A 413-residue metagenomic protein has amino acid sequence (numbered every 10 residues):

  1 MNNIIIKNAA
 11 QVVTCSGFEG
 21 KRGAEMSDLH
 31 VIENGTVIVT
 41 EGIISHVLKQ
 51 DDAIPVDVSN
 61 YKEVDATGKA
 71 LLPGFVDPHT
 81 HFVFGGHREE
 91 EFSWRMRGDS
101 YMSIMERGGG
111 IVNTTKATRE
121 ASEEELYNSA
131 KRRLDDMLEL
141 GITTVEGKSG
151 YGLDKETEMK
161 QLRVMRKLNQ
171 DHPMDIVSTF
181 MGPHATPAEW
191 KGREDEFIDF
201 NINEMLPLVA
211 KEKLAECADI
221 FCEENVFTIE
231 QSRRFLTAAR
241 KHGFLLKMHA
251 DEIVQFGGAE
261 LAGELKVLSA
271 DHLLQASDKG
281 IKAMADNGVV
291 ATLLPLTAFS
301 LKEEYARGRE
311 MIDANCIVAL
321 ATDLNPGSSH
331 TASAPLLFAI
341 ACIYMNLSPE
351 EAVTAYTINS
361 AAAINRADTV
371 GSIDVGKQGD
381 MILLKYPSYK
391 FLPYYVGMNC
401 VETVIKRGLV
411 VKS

Functional and structural regions predicted by a protein language model:
M1-P55, F391: N-terminal metal-binding scaffold of metallo-dependent hydrolase/deaminase domains
I5, N60-D65, S178, V404: Conserved beta-strand scaffold positions in the cores of enzyme catalytic domains, especially in NTP/NDP-utilizing
A9, V37, G42, G68 (+14 more regions): Divalent metal-coordination and catalytic microenvironments
Y61-S129: Metal-associated gating/positioning segment near the N- to mid-region
T114-S129, D135, T143-F256: Metal-coordinating catalytic core of metallo-dependent amide/deamination hydrolases
L138, I202, A210-K211, R240 (+3 more regions): Non-catalytic positions within long, well-ordered alpha-helices that form the structural scaffold/packing of enzyme
L245, Q255-S372, L384-F391, V396-M398 (+1 more regions): Active-site-adjacent C-terminal substructures of enzyme catalytic domains
